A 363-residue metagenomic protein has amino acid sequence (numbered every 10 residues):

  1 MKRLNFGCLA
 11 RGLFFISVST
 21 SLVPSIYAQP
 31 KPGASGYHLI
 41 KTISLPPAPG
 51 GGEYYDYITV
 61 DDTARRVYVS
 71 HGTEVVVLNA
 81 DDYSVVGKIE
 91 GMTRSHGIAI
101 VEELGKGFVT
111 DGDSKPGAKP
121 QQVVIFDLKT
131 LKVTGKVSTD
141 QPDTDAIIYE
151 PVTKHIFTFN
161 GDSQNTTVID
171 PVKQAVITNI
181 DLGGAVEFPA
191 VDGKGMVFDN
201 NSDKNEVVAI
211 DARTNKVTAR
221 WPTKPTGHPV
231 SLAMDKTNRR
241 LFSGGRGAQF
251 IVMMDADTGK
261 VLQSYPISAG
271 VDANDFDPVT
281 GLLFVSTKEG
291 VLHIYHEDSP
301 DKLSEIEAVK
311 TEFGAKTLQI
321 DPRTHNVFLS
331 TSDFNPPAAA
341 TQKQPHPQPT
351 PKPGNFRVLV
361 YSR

Functional and structural regions predicted by a protein language model:
M1-C8: N-terminal secretory signal peptides that target proteins for export/translocation
G7, I16-S17, G33-A34: Low-complexity, intrinsically disordered regions enriched in charged/polar residues
A10-S21, S25: Bacterial N-terminal signal peptides
Y27-R363: Predominantly soluble domains enriched in secretory-pathway, periplasmic, or organellar proteins
